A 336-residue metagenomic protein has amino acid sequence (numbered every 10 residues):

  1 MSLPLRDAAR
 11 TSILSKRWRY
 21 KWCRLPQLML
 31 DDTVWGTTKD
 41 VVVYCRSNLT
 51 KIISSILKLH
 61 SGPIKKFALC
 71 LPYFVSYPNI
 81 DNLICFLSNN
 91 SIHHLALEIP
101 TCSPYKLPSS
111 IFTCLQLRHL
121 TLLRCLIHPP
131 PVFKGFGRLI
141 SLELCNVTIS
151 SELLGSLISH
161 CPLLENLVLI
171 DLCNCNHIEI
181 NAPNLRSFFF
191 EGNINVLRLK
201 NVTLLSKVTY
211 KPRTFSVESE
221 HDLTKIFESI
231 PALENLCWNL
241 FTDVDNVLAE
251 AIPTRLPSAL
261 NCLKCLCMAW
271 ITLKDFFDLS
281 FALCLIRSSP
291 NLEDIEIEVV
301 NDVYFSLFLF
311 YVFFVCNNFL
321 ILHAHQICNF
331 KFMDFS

Functional and structural regions predicted by a protein language model:
M1-E165, I170: Leucine-rich repeat
S2-L5, R24, L59, Y73 (+11 more regions): Short amphipathic alpha-helical interaction elements and helix-loop-helix interfaces that mediate dimerization
L28-D32, K65-C70, H93-E98, R118-L123 (+9 more regions): Conserved hydrophobic beta-strand positions in leucine-rich repeat
W35-I53, P72-I80, T101-K106, F189 (+5 more regions): Leucine-rich repeat
C125-L126, K134-V202, T224-F227, L273-D278 (+2 more regions): Plant-skewed but cross-kingdom recognition/interaction modules and surfaces
L197-D275, C284, N291: Extended repeat-based solenoid scaffolds, especially LRR ectodomains and other repeat-derived architectures
L285, F330, S336: Hydrophobic, well-ordered secondary-structure elements that form the walls of internal hydrophobic environments
